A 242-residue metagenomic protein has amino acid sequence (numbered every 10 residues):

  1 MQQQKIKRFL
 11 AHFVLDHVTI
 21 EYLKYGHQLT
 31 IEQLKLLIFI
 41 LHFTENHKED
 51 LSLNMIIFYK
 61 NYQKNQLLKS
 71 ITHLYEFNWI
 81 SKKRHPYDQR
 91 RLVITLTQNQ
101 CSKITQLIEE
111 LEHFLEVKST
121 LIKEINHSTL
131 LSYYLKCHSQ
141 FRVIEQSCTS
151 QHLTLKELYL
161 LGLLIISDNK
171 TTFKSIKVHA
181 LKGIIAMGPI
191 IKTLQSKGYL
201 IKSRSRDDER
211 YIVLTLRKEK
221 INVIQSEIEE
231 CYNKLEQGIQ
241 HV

Functional and structural regions predicted by a protein language model:
M1-H27, N78-W79, V93-Q98, S102-C148 (+3 more regions): N-terminal leader segment of winged-helix/HTH proteins
H12-V18, I40, L74, Q100 (+6 more regions): Intrinsic low-complexity repeat tracts in disordered regions, enriched in small/polar residues
I20-Y62, E145-G183: N-terminal helix-turn-helix DNA-binding core of bacterial DNA-binding proteins
Y22, K35, G188-V242: C-terminal regulatory/effector modules of DNA-binding transcriptional regulators
E32, H85-I108, T172, S205-I228: Short, cationic-aromatic polyanion-contact patches
K35-I38, K69-T72, L135, S139 (+2 more regions): Generic structural signal for well-ordered, non-membrane alpha-helices
D50-K82, D88-R91, K170-Y211: Canonical helix-turn-helix DNA-binding module
N61-K64, Q106-I108, K118-I122, I185-M187 (+2 more regions): Glycine-rich loops and low-complexity Gly/Arg-rich segments that provide flexible linkers or classic glycine-based
